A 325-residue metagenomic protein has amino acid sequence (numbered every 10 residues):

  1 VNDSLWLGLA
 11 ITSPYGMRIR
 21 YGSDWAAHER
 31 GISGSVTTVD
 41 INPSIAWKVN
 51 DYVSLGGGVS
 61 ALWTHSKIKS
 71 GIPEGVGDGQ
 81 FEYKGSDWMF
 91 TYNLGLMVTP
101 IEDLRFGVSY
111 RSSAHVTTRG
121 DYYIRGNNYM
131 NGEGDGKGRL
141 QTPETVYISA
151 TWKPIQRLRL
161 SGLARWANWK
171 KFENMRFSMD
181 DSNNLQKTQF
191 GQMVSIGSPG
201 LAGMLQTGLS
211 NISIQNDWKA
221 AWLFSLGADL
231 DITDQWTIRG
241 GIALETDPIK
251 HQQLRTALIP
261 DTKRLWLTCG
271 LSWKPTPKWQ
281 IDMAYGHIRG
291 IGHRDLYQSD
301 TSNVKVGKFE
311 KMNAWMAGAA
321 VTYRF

Functional and structural regions predicted by a protein language model:
V1-F325: Outer-membrane beta-barrel porins/channels
